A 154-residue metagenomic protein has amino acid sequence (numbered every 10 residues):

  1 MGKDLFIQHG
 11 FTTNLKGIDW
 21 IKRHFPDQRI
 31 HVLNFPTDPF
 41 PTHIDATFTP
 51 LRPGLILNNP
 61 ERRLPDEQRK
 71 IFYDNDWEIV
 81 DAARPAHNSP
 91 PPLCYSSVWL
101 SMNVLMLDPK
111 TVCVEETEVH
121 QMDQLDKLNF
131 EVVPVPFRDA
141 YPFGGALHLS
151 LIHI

Functional and structural regions predicted by a protein language model:
M1-F25, R29: Loop-centered beta-sheet repeat module
L5-Q8, L55-N58, T111-E115: Short beta-strand elements that form the blades of beta-propeller/WD-repeat-like and other beta-sheet-rich scaffold
K16-R23, H31-N103, L107-D108, V119-D123 (+1 more regions): Redox- and metal-dependent alpha/beta enzyme cores, enriched for Fe-S-associated oxidoreductases and cofactor-handling
I30-V32, V133-P134: Short hydrophobic alpha-helical runs that function as membrane-insertion/retention elements
T47, F137-S150: FAD-binding core of FAD-dependent oxidoreductases, characterized by glycine-rich FAD pyrophosphate-binding loops
L107-K110, E115-E118, F137-R138: Short, loop-centered acidic/histidine patches that primarily coordinate divalent metals
N129-D139: Low-complexity, intrinsically disordered Gly/Pro/Thr-rich segments
I152-I154: Conserved small/polar residues in nucleotide/adenosyl-binding loops
